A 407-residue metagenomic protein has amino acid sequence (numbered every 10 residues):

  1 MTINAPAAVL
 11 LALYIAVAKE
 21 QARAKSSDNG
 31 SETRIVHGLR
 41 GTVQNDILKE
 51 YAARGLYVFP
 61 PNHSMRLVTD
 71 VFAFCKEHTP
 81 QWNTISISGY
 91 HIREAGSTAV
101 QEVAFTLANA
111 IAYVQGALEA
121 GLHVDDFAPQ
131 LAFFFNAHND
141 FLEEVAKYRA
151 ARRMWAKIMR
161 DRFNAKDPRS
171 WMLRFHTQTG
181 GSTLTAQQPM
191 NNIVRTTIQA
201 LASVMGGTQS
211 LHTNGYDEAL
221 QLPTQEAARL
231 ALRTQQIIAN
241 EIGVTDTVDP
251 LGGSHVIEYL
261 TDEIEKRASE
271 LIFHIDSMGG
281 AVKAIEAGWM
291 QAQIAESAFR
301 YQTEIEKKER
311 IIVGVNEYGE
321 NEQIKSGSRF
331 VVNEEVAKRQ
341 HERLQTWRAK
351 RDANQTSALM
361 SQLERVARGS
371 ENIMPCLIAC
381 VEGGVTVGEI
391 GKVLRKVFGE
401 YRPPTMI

Functional and structural regions predicted by a protein language model:
M1-H138, E143, R162, R169-H176 (+4 more regions): Catalytic alpha/beta active-site cores
T2-I3, F59-P60, E102, A186-P189 (+2 more regions): A generic structural signal for short
A7, P61-S64, V103, A227 (+3 more regions): Generic alpha-helical segment signature
V9, A150, N192-R195, R229 (+3 more regions): Charged, alpha-helix-enriched surfaces in structured cytosolic catalytic cores of large nucleotide-utilizing machines
A16-K19, R23-A24, N29-R34, T69-Q81 (+15 more regions): Generic secondary-structure signature for well-ordered alpha-helical cores
N62-R66, K166, G180-Q188, N354-A367: A short, flexible low-complexity segment enriched in Lys/Arg and Gly/Pro that occurs in N-terminal basic tails
S88, A104-Y113, A120, P129-G314: Active-site capping/gating regions of soluble enzymes
Q225, R233-Q236, N240-I407: Flexible, glycine-rich loop/tail regions that form catalytic "lids" or insertion modules at the edges of active sites
